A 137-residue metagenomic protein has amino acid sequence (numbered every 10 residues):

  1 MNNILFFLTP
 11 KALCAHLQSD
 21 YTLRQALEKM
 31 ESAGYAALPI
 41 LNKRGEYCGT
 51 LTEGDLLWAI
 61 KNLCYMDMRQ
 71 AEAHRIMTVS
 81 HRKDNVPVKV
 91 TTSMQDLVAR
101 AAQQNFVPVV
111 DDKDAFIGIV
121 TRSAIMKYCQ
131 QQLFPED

Functional and structural regions predicted by a protein language model:
M1-L13, T52-Q104, T121-D137: Tandem CBS (Bateman) regulatory domains
M1-R44: N-terminal leader/targeting helix
Q18, K89, D111: Small/polar loops that bind or transfer phosphate-bearing groups
M30-A33, L38-D55, A101, V109-A124: A glycine-centered beta-loop-beta connector
